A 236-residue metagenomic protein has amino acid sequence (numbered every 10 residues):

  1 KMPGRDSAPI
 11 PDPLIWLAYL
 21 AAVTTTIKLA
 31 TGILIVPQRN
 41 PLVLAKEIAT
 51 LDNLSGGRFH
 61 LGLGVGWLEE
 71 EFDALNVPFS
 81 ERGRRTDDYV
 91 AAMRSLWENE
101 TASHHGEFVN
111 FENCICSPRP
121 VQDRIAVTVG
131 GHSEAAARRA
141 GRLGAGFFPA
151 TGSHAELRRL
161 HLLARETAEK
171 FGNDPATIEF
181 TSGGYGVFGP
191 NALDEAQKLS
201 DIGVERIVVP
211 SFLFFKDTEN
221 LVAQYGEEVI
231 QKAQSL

Functional and structural regions predicted by a protein language model:
K1-L236: Active-site-adjacent structural elements that line small-molecule/cofactor binding pockets in enzymes
